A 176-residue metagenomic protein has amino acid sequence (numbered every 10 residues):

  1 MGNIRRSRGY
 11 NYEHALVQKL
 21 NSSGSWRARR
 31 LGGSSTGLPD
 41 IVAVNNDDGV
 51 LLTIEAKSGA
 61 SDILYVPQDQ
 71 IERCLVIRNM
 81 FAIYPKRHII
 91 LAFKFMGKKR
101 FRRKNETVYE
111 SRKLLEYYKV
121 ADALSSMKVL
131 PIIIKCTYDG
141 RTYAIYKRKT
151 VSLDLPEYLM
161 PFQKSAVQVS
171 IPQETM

Functional and structural regions predicted by a protein language model:
M1-G32, I83: Acidic-basic catalytic patches of nuclease active cores, encompassing PD-(D/E)XK and other metal-cofactor nuclease
G2-N3, S58-I63: Surface-exposed cleft-lining segments at the edges of enzyme active sites
N3-S7, H88-M176: Domain-level recognition of nuclease-like catalytic cores that cleave nucleotide substrates
L20, I41-A43, G49-A60: Conserved catalytic cores of phosphodiester-cleaving nucleases, focusing on short active-site segments
R30, E55, L91-F93: Structural signal for conserved beta-strand scaffold positions within catalytic alpha/beta enzyme cores
G33, N46-D47: Short polar/acidic secondary-structure junctions
S35-L38: Short acidic/glycine-enriched loop/turn segments that link adjacent beta-strands
L64-L91, K98, R103, K113: Short, charged, amphipathic alpha-helix that recurs within catalytic cores of restriction-modification and other
